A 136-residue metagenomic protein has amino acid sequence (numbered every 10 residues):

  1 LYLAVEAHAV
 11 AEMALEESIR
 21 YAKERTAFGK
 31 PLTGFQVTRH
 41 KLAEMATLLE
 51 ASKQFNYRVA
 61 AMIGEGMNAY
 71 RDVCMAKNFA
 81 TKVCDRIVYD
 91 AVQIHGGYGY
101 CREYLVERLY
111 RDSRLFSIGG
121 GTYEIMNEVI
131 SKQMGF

Functional and structural regions predicted by a protein language model:
L1-F136: Alpha-helical interface subdomain recognition
